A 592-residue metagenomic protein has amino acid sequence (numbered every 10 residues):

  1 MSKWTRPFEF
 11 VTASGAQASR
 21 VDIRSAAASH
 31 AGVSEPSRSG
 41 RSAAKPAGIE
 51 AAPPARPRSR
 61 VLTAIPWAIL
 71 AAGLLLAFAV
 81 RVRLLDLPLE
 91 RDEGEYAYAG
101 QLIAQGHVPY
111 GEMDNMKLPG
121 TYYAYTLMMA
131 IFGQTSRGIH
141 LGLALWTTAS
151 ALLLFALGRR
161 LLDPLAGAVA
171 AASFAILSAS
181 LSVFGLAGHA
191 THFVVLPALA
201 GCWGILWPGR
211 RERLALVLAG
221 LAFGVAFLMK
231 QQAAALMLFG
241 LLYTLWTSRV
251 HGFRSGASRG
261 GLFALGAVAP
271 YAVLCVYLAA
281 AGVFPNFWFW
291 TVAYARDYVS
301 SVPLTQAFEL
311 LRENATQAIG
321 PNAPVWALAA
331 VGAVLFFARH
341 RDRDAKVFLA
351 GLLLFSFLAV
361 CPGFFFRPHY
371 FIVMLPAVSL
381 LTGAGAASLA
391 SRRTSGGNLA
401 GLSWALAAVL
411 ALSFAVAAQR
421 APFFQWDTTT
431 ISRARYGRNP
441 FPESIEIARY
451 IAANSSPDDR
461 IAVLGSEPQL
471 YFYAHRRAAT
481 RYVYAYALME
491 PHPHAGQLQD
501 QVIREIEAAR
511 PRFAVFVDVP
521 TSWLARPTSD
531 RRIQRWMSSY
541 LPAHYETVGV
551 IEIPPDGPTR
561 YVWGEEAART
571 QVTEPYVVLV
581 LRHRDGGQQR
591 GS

Functional and structural regions predicted by a protein language model:
K3-R6, S37, L154-L177, V195-L196 (+3 more regions): Transmembrane-helix signature of polytopic, membrane-embedded enzymes that assemble or transfer cell-envelope glycans
A47, L236-V268, L335-H340, L380 (+1 more regions): Perimembrane helix-loop-helix junctions
F193-R210, A215-F223, T244, V378-A384: Specific aromatic-rich, kink-prone transmembrane helix
W207-G224, F253-L265, D344-L354: Short hydrophobic alpha-helices at membrane interfaces in multi-pass membrane enzymes
L214-Q231, M237-T244, A269, L274 (+1 more regions): Membrane-interface alpha helices of multi-pass inner-membrane proteins
A235, F357-L358, F364-W404: Hydrophobic/aromatic-rich transmembrane helices and adjacent perimembrane loops
L238, Q425-T428, G437-E490, V502-R526 (+1 more regions): Short periplasmic/luminal acceptor-recognition loop of GT-C membrane glycosyltransferases, typified by
I319-K346, A350, L354-F355, T382-G383: Hydrophobic, aromatic-rich transmembrane alpha-helices and their immediate juxtamembrane boundary segments
